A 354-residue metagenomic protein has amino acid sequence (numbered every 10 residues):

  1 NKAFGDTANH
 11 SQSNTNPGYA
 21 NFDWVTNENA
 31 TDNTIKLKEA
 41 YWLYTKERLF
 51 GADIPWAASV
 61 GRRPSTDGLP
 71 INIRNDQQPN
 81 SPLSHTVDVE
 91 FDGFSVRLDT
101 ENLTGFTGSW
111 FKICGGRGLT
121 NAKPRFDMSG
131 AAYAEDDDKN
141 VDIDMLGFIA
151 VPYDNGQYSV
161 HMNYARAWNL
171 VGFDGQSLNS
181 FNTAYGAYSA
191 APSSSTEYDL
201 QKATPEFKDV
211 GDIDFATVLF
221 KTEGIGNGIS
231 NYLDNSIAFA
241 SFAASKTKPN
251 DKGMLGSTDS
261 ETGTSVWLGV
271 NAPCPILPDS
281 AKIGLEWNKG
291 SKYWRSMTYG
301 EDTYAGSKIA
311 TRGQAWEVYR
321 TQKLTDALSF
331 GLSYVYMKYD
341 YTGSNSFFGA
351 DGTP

Functional and structural regions predicted by a protein language model:
N1-S129, I143-M162, S265-Y299: Outer membrane beta-barrel
A30-L37, Y41-K46, W56-G61, G105 (+8 more regions): Outer-membrane beta-barrel transmembrane strands
Q176-P354: Outer-membrane beta-barrel pore domains
